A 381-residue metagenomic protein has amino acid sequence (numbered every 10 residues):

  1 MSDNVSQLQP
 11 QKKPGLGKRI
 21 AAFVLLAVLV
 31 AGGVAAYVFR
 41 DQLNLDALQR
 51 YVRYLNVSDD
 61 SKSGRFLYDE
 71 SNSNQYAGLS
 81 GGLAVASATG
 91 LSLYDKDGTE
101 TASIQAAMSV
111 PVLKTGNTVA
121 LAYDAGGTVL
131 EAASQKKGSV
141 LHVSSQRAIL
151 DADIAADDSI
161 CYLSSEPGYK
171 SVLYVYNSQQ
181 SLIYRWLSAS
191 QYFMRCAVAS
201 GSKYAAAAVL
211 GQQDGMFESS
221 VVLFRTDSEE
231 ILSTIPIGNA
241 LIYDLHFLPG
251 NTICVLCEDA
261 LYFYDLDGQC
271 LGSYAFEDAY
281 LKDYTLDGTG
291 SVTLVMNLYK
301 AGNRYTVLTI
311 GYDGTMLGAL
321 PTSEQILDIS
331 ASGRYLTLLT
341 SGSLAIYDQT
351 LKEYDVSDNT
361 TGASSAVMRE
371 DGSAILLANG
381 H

Functional and structural regions predicted by a protein language model:
M1-R19: N-terminal Lys/Arg-rich, disordered targeting/topogenic segments
I20-Y37: Hydrophobic membrane-insertion alpha-helices, especially the h-region of bacterial N-terminal signal peptides
R40-D41, G90-S92, T128-A132, G168-Y174 (+5 more regions): Structural motif
R53-Y68, D97-Q105, K137-S144, S181-L187 (+4 more regions): A short beta-strand motif characteristic of beta-propeller blades
R65-A77, A106-T118, R147-A156, S190-S200 (+4 more regions): Repeated scaffold domains used in trafficking and secretory/extracellular systems, primarily beta-propellers
L83, A120, S159-C161, S202-A205 (+4 more regions): Hydrophobic beta-strand positions that form the internal "hydrophobic ladder" of WD40/Gbeta-like beta-propeller blades
A102-A208, G215: Non-cytosolic head/periplasmic domains of membrane-anchored proteins
L187-Y312: Acidic, serine/threonine- and glycine-rich low-complexity intrinsically disordered segments that serve as flexible
